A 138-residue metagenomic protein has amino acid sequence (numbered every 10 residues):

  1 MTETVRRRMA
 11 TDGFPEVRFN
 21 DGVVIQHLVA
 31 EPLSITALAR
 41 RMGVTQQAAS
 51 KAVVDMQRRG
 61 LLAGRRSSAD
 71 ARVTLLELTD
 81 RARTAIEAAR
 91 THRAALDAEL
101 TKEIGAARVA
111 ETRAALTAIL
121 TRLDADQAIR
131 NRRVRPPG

Functional and structural regions predicted by a protein language model:
M1-T4, R8, R81, A115-R122: C-terminal ligand-sensing/allosteric alpha-helical core of TetR-family HTH transcriptional regulators
E3-T45, R59, N131: N-terminal helix-turn-helix DNA-binding core of bacterial DNA-binding proteins
I35-T36, Q47, V54, T74: Residues within helix-turn-helix
V54-A118: Charged, amphipathic alpha-helical coiled-coil/dimerization segments
A107-G138: C-terminal regulatory/oligomerization modules of transcriptional regulators
